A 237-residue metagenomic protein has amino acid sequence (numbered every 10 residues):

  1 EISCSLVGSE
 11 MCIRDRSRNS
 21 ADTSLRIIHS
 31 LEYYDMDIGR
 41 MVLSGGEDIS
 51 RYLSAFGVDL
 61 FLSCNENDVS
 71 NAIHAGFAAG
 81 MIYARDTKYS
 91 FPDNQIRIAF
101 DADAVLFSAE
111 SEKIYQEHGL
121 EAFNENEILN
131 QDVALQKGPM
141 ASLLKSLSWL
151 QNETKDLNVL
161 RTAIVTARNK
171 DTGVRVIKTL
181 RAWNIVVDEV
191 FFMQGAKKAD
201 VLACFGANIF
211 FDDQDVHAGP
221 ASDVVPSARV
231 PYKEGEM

Functional and structural regions predicted by a protein language model:
E1, P92-A141: Active-site neighborhood of HAD-like aspartate-dependent phosphohydrolases
I2-G8, C12: Single conserved hydrophobic/aromatic residue that forms the stacking wall/gate of nucleotide- or nucleobase-binding
E10, A78, R161: Residues at the starts of beta-strands that form the adenosine-phosphate
I13-R16, I38, L53, G57-L62 (+5 more regions): Short, structured motif recognition centered on aromatic/hydrophobic residues
R18, S63-N71, D101-I114, A167 (+2 more regions): A structural feature that tracks compact, well-ordered secondary-structure segments with a strong bias toward
T23-S70, A75, G80-K88, K178-D212 (+3 more regions): A cross-kingdom feature marking solvent-exposed beta-strand/loop segments within repeated, beta-rich binding/scaffold
F123, P139-A141, N152-R161, N169: Conserved acidic, metal-coordinating active-site core of Asp-based, Mg2+-dependent phosphoryl-transfer enzymes
S148, A163-T166, K170-F192: Eukaryotic modular interaction domains in large regulatory/scaffold proteins
